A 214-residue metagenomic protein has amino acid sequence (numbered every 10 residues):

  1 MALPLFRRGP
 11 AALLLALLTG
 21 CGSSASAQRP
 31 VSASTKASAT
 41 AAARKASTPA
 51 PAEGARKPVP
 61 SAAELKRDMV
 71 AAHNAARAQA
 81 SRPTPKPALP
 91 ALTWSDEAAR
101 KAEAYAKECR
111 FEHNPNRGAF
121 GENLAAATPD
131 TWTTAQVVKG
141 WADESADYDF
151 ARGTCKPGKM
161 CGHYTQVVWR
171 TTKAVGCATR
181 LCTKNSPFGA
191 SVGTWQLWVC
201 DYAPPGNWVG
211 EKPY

Functional and structural regions predicted by a protein language model:
M1-A11: Bacterial N-terminal signal peptides that target proteins for export
P10-G20: Bacterial N-terminal signal peptides
G22-S24: Bacterial signal peptide processing site
A39-M69: N-terminal low-complexity, Pro/Thr/Ser-rich intrinsically disordered segments that act as propeptides or flexible
K57-G121: Short, well-ordered surface patches within globular domains
G121-T131: Well-structured core secondary-structure elements of compact alpha/beta domains
T131-Y214: Disulfide-stabilized extracellular recognition modules
